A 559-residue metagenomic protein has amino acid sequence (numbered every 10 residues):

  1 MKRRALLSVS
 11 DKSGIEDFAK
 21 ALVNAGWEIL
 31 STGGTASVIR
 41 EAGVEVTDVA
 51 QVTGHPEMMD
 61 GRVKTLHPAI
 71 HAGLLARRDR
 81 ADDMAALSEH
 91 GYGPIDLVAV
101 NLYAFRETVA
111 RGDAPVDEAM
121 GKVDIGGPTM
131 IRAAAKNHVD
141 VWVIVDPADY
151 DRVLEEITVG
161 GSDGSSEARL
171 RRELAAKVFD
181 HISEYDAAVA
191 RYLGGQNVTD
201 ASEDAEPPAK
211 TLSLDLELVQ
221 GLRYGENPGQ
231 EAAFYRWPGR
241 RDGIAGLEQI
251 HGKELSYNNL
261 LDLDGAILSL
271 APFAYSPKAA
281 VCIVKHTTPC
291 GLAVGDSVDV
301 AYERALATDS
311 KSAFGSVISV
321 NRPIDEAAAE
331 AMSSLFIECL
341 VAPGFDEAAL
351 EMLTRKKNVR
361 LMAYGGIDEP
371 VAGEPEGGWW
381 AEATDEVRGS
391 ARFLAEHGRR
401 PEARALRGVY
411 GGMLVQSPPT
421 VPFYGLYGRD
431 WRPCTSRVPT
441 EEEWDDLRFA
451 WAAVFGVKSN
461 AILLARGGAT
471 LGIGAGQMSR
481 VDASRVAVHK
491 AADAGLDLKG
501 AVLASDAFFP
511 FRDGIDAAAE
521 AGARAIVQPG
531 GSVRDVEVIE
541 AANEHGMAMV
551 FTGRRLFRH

Functional and structural regions predicted by a protein language model:
M1-L7, K12, V100, Y185-A187 (+1 more regions): ATP-dependent carboxylate/acyl-activation modules
M1-V52: N-terminal glycine-/serine-/threonine-rich phosphate-binding loop
I29, V46, V141-V143, L361 (+2 more regions): Hydrophobic beta-strand scaffold residues
G34-F105, D200: Glycine-rich nucleotide/cofactor/substrate-binding loop typically near the N-terminus or early in the first domain
T35-V38, T53-M59, F105-E107, T129-R132 (+6 more regions): Short gly/pro/ser/thr-enriched loop/turn and capping motifs at secondary-structure boundaries
R78-A135, P433, V438-T440: Active-site/ligand-binding-proximal alpha/beta "capping" segment
L102, R106-A110, V123-G126, I131-R169: N-terminal glycine-/lysine-enriched basic segments
A148, R152-K210: Non-catalytic interaction/clamp surfaces of large macromolecular machines
